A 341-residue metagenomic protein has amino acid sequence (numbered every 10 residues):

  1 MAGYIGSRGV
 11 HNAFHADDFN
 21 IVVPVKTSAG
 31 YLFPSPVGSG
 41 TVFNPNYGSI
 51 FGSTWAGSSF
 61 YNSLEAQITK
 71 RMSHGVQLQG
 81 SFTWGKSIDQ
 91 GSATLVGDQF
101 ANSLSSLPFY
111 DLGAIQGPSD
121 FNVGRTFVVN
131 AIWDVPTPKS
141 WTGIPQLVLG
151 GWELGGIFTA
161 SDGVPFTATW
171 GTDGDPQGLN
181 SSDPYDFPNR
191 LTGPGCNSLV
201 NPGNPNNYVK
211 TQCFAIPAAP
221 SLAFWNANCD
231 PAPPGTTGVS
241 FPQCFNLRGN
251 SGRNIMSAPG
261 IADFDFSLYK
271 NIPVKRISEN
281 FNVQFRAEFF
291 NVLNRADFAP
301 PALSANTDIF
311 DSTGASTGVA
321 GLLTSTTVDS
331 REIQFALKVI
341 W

Functional and structural regions predicted by a protein language model:
M1-W341: Short, solvent-exposed micro-motifs at the edges of structured domains
